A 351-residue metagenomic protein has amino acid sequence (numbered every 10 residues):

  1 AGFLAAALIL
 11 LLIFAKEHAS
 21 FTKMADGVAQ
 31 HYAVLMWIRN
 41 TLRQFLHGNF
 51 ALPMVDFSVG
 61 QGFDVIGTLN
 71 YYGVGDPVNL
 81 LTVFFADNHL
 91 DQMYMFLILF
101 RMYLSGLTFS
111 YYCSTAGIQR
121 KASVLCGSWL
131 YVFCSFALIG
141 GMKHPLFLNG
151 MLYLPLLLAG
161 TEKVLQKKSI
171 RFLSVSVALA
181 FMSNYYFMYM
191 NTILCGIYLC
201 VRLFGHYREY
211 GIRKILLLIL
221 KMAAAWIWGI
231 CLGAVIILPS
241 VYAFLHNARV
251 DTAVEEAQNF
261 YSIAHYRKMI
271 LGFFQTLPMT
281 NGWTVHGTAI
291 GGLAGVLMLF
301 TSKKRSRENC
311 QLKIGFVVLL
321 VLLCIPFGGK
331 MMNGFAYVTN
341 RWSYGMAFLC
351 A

Functional and structural regions predicted by a protein language model:
G2-F3, M102-A116, R120-H206, L218-V241 (+2 more regions): Membrane-embedded helix bundles of polyisoprenyl
A7-F109, W129-M151, F244-R249, A257-H286: Membrane-interface coil-to-helix junctions
A15-E17, A137, Y207, C324-G334: Juxtamembrane "helix-exit" motif on the non-cytosolic side of transmembrane helices
A29, W37-L42, H47, N70 (+6 more regions): Periplasmic/ER-lumenal interhelical loops and adjacent helix-loop junctions in multi-pass membrane proteins
G60, D87-M95, R120, I139 (+7 more regions): Membrane-helix interfacial "entry" motifs
F96-Y103, C126, L148-M151, F187-N191 (+3 more regions): Alpha-helical transmembrane segments
K168, L203-I212, L299-S306: Cytoplasmic membrane-interface regions of multi-pass membrane proteins
A336-A351: Hydrophobic/aromatic-rich transmembrane helices and adjacent perimembrane loops
